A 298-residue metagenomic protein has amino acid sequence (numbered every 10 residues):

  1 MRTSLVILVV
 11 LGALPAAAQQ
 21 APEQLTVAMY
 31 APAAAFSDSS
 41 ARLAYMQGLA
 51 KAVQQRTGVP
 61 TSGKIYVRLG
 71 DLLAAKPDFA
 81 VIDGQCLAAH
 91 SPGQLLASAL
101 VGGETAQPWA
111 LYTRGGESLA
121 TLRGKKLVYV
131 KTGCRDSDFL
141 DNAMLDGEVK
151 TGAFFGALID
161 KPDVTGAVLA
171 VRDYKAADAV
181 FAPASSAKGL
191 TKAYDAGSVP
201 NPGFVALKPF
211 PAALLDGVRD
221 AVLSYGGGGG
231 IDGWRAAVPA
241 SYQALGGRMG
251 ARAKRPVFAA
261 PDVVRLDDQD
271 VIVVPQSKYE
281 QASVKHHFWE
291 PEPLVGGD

Functional and structural regions predicted by a protein language model:
S4-A13: Bacterial N-terminal signal peptides
A18-F36, L119-K126, V284-G297: Immediate post-signal peptide segment of exported/extracytoplasmic ligand-binding proteins
Q20-A89: Extracytoplasmic small-molecule ligand-binding "clamshell" domains of the periplasmic binding protein/Venus flytrap
P22-A34, S39, V101-T113, S186-D268: Periplasmic-binding protein-like
Y30-A52, A106-L169, A244-R248: Bilobed "Venus flytrap"/periplasmic-binding protein-like clamshell domains and structurally analogous long
G63-A80, A89, P162-A179, A184-S185: Short helices/loops that flank or line small-molecule/ion binding pockets
Y66-R123, T132-R135: Acidic, polar ligand-binding/catalytic clefts
Y129-A153, A221-G297: Ligand-binding clefts/hinges and TM-proximal coupling segments of bilobed small-molecule sensing domains
